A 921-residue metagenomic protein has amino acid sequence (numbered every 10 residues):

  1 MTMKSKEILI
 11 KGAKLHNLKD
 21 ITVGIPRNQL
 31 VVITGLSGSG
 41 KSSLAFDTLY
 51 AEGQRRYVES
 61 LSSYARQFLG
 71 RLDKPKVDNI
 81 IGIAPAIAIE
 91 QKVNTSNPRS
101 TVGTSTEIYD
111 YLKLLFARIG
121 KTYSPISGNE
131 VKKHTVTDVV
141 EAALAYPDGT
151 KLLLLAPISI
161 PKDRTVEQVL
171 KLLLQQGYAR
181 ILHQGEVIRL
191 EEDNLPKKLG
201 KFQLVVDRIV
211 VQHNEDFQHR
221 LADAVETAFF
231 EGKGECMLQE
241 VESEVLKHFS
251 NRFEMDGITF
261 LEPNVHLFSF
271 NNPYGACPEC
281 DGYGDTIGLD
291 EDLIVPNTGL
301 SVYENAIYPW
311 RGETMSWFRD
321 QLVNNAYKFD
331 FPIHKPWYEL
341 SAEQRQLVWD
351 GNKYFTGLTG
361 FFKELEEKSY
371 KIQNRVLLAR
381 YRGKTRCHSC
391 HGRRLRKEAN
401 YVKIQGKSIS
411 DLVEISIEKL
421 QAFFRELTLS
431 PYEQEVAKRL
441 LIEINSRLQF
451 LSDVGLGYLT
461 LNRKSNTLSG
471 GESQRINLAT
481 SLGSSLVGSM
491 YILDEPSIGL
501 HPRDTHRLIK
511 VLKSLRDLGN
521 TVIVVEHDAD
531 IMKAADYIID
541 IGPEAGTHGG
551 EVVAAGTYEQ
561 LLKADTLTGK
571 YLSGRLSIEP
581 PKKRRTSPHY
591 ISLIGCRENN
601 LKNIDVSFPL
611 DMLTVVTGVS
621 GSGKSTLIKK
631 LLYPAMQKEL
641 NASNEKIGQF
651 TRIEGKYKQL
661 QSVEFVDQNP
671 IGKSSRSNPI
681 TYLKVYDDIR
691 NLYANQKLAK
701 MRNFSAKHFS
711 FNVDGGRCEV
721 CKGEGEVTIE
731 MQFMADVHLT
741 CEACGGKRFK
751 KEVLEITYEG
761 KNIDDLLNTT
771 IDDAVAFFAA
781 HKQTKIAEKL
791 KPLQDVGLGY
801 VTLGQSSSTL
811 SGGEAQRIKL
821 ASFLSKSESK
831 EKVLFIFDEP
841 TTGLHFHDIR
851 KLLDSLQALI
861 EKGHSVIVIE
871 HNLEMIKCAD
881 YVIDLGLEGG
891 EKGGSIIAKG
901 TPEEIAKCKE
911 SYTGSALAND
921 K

Functional and structural regions predicted by a protein language model:
M1-K921: Conserved phosphate-binding elements of NTP-dependent enzyme cores
